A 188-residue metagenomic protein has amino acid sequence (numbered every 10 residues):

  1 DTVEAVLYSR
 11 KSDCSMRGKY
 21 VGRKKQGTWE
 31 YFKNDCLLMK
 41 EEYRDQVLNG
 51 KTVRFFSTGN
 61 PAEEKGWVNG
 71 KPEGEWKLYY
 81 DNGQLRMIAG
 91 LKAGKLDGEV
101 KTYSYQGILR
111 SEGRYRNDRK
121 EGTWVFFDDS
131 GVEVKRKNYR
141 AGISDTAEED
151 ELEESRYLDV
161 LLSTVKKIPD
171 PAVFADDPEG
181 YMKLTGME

Functional and structural regions predicted by a protein language model:
D1-E188: Glycine/tyrosine- and acidic-biased, solvent-exposed loop/turn segments at the edges of beta-strands
